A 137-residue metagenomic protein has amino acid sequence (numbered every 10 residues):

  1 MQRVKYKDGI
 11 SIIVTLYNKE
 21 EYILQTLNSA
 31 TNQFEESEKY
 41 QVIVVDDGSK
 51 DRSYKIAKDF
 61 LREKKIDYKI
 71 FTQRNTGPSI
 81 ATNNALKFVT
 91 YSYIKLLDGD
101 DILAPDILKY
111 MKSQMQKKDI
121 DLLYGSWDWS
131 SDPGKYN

Functional and structural regions predicted by a protein language model:
M1-N137: Nucleotide-sugar donor-binding/catalytic module of glycosyltransferases that assemble extracellular/cell-envelope
